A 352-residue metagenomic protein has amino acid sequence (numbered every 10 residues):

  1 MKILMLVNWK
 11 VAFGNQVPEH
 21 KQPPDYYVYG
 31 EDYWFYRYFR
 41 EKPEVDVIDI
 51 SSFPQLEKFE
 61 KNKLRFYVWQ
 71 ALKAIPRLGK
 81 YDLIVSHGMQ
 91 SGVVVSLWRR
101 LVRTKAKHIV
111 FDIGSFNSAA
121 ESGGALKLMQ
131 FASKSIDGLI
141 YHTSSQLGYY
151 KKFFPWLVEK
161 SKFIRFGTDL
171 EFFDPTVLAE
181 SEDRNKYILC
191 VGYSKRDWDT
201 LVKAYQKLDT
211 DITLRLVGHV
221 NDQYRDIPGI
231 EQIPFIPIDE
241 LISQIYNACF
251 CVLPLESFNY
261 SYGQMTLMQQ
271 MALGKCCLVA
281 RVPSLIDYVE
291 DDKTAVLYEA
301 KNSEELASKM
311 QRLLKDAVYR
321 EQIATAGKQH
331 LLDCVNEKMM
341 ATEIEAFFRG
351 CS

Functional and structural regions predicted by a protein language model:
L72-K80, A119-L139: Membrane-proximal helix-turn-helix segments that form the acceptor-binding/catalytic region of lipid-linked
D137-K160, T168: A short, active-site helix/loop in glycosyltransferases that binds the activated sugar's phosphate group
K151-K152, R165-R184, C351: Acidic anion/phosphate-binding donor-loop and adjacent secondary structure in glycosyltransferase catalytic cores
E180-W198, V202-Q206, R215: Conserved donor-binding/catalytic core segment of Leloir-type glycosyltransferases
G218-I245, F250: Nucleotide-activated donor-binding/catalytic signature segment of Leloir-type glycosyltransferases, i.e., the conserved
I245-Y262, K275-C276: Acidic donor-binding loop of glycosyltransferase active sites
V289-D292, V296-S303, M310-V318: Conserved acidic donor-binding segment of nucleotide-sugar-dependent glycosyltransferases
E305, R312, Y319-D333, M340-A346: A short, well-ordered alpha-helix in the C-terminal region of glycosyltransferases
